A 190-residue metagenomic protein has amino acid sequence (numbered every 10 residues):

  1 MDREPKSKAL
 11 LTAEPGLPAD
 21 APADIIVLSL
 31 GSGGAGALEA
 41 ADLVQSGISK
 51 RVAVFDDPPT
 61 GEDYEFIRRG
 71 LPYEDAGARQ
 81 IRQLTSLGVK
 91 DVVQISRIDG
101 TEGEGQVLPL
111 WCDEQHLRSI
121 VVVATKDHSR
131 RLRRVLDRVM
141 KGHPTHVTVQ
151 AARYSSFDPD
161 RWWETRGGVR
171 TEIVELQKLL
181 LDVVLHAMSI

Functional and structural regions predicted by a protein language model:
D2-W163: A structural signal for short, hydrophobic/glycine-enriched beta-strand patches
E164-I190: A transmembrane-helix-recognition feature enriched in membrane-embedded lipid enzymes and envelope glyco-/phospholipid
